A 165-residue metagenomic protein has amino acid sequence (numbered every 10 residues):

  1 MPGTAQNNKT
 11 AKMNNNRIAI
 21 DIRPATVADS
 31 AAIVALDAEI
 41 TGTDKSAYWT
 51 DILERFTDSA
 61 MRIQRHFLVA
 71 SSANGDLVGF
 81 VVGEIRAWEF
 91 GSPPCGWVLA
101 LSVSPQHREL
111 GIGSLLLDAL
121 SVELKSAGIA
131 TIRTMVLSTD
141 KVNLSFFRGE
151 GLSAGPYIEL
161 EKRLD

Functional and structural regions predicted by a protein language model:
P2-N15, R148-D165: Terminal substrate-recognition subdomain of acyl/acetyltransferases
N15-I20, P24-A28, A35-P93, L99 (+1 more regions): Acetyl-CoA-dependent GNAT
A25, L101-V103, V136: Hydrophobic adenine-recognition pocket in adenosine-nucleotide-binding enzymes
R86-W88, Q106, T139, D165: Short coil/turn motifs at secondary-structure junctions
V103, E109-V122, G149: Conserved acetyl-CoA-binding loop-helix of GNAT-fold acetyltransferases
S114, S138-P156: Conserved active-site alpha-helix within GNAT-family acetyltransferase domains
L124-V136: Conserved GNAT acetyl-CoA-binding A-motif
